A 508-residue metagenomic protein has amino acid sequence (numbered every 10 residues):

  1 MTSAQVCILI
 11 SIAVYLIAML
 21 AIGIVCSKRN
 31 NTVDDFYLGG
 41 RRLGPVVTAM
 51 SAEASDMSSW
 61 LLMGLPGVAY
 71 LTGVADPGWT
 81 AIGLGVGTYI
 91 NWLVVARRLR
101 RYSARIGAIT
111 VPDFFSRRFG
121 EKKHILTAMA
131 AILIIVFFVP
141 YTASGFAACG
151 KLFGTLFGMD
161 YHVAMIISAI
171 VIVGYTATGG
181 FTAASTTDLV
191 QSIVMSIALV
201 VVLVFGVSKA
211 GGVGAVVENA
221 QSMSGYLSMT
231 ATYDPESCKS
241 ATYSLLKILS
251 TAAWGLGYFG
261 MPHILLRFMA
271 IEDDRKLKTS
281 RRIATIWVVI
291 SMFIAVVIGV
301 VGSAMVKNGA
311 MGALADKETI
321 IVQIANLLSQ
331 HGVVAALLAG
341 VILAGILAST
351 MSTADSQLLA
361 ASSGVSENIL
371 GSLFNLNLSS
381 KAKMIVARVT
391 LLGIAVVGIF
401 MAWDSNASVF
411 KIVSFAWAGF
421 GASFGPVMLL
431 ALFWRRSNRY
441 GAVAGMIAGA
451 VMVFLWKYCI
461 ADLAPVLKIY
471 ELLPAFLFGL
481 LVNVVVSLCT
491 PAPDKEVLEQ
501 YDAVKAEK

Functional and structural regions predicted by a protein language model:
M1-K508: Membrane-embedded helix-loop-helix hairpins and adjacent transmembrane boundary segments in multi-pass transporters
